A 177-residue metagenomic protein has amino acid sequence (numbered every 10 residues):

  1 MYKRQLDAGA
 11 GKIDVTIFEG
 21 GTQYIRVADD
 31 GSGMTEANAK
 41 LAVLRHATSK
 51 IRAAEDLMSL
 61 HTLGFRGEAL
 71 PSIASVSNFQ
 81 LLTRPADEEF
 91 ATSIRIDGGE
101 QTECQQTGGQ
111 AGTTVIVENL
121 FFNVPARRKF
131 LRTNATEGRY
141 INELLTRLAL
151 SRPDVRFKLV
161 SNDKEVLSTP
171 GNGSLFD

Functional and structural regions predicted by a protein language model:
K3-D177: N-terminal phosphate-binding caps/lids of nucleotide- and nucleic-acid-binding domains
